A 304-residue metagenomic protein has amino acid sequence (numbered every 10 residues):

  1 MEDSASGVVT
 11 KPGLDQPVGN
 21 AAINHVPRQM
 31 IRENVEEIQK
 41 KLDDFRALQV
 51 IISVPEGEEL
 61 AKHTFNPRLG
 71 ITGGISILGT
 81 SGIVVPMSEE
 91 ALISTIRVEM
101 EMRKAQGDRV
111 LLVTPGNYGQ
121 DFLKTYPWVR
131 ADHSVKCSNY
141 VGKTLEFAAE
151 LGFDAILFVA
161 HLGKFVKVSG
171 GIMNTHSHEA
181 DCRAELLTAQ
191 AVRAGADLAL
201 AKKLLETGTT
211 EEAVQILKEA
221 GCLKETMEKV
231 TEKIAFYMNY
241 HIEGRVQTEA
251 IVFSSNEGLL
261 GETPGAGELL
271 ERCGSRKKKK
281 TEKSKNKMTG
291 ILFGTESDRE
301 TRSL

Functional and structural regions predicted by a protein language model:
M1-D154, K164-F293: N-terminal loops that bind phosphate or other acidic moieties and the adjacent beta-alpha structural core
S297-S303: Short, intrinsically disordered C-terminal tails of secreted or membrane-associated proteins
